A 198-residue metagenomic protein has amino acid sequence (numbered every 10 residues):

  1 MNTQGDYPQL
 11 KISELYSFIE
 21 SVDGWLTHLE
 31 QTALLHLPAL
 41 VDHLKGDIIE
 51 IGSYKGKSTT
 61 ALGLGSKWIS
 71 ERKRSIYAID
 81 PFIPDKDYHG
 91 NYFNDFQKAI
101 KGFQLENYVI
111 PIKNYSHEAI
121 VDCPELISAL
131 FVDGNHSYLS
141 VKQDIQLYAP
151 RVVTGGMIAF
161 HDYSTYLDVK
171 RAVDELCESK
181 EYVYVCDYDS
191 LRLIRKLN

Functional and structural regions predicted by a protein language model:
N2-W25, Q31, L35-N198: S-adenosylmethionine/decaboxylated-SAM
